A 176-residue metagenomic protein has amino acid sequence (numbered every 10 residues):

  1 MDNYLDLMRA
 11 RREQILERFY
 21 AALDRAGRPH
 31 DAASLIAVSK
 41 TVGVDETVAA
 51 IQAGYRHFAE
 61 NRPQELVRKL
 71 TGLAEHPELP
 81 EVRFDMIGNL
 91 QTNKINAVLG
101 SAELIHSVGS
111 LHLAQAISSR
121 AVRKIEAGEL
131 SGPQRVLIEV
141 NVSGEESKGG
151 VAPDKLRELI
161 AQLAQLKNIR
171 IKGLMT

Functional and structural regions predicted by a protein language model:
M1-T176: Conserved alpha/beta-domain cores
